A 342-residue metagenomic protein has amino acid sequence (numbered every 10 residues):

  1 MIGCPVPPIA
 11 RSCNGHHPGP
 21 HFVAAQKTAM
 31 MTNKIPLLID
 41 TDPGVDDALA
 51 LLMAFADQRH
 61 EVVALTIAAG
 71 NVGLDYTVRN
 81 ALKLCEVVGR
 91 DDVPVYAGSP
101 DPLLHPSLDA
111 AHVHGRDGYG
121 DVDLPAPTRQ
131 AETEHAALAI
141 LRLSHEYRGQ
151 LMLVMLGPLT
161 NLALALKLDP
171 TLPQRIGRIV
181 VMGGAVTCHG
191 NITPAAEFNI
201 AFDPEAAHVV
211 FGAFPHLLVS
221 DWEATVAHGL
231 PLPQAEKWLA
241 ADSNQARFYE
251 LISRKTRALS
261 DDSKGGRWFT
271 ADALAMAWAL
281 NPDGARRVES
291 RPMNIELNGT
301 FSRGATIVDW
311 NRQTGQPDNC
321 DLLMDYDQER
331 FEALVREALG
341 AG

Functional and structural regions predicted by a protein language model:
G19-M30: Short, Lys/Arg-enriched N-terminal segments with co-localized hydrophobic residues within the first ~10-30 amino acids
T32-K34, M53-A54, E61, A201-E205 (+1 more regions): Conformational coupling and interaction surfaces
T32-T41, V45-K83, D91, D117 (+1 more regions): Active-site histidine-anchored catalytic micro-motif
I35, V78-E146, F301, D318-Y326 (+2 more regions): Metal-dependent C-N hydrolase catalytic cores
V95, V210, M276: A residue-level signal for conserved active-site and pocket-lining positions in enzyme catalytic cores
L108-G115, T193-E197, A235-E236: Short, surface-exposed amphipathic charged segments that create phosphate/polyanion-binding patches used for binding
